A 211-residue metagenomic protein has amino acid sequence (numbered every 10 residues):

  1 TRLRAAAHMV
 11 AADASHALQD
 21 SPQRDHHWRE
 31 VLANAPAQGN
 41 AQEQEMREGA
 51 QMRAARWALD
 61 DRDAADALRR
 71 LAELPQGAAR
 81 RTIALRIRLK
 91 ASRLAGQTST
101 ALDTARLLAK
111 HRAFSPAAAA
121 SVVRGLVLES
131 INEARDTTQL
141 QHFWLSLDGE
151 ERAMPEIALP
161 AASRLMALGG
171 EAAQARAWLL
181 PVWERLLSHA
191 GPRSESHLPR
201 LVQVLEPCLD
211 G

Functional and structural regions predicted by a protein language model:
T1-L74, T98: Membrane-proximal, non-transmembrane interface segments of integral membrane proteins
R2-V10, A41-M52, G77-I87, T98-T100 (+7 more regions): Generic helix N-cap/helix-start motif at coil->alpha-helix transitions
V10, A14, R53-W57, K90-L94 (+3 more regions): Residue-level signature for tetratricopeptide repeat
A14, A35, E73-R86, K90-A91: Solvent-exposed, charged interface segments at domain starts and junctions
L18-Q19, D61, A95, E133-A134 (+2 more regions): Structural motif corresponding to the intra-repeat A-B loop/turn of tetratricopeptide repeats
Q23-N34, A64-P75, T98-H111, R135-G149 (+2 more regions): Alpha-helical repeat scaffolds
Q51-L59, D63-A72, L85-L89, R93 (+4 more regions): Proline-rich, low-complexity intrinsically disordered regions
S163, R176-W183, V202, E206: Generic hydrophobic alpha-helical scaffold/packing signal
